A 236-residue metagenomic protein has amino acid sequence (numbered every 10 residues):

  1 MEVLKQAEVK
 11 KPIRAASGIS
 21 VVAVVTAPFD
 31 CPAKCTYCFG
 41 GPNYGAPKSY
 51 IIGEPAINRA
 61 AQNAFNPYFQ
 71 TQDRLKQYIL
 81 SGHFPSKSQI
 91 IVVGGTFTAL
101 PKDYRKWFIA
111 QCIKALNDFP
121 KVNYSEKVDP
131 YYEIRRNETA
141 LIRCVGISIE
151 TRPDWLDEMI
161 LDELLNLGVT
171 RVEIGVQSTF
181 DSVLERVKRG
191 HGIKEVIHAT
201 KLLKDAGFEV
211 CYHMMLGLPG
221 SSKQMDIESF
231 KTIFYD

Functional and structural regions predicted by a protein language model:
M1-K34, P42-P85, L141: N-terminal [4Fe-4S]-dependent radical SAM core
A23-V25, T36, Q89-I91, S148: Short, conserved beta-strand segments within well-ordered enzyme catalytic domains that often line or immediately flank
F39: Cys/His-coordinated zinc-binding microdomains
I52-Q70, I90, G94-D236: Conserved non-cysteine loop/helix-boundary elements of the Radical SAM core domain that shape
